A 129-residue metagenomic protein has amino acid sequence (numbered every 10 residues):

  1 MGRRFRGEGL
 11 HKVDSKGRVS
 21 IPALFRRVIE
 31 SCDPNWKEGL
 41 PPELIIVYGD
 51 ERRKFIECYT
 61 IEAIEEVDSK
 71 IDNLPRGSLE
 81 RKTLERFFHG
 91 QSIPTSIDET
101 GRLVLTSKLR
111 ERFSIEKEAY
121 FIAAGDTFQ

Functional and structural regions predicted by a protein language model:
M1-H11, S15-K16, L24-T95, E99-T100 (+1 more regions): Flexible "stalk/tail and boundary" regions
